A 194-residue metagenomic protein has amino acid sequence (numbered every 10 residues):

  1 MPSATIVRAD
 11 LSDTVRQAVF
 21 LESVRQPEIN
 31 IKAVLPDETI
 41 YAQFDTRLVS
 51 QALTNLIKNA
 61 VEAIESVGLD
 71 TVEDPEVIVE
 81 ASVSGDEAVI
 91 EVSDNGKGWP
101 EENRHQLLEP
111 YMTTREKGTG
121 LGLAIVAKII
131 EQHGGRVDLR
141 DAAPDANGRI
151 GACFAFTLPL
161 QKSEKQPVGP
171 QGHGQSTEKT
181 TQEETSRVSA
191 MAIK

Functional and structural regions predicted by a protein language model:
M1-A4, Y41-F44, T114: Conserved micro-motifs of the catalytic ATP-binding
V7-V19: A conserved beta-strand-to-alpha-helix junction within the catalytic ATP-binding
L11, G98-Q106: Short helix N-cap motif at coil->helix boundaries in the Bergerat
N30-I40: Conserved catalytic submotifs in the C-terminal HATPase_c
V49-S50: A residue-level detector for a conserved hydrophobic packing site within the catalytic ATP-binding domain
V61-G85, A142-G148: ATP-lid-like helix-loop hinge signature
G122, V126: Short alpha-helical Gxxx[C/S/T] motif in the catalytic ATP-binding
I130-E131: Detector for a conserved hydrophobic position within an alpha-helical segment of the HATPase_c
